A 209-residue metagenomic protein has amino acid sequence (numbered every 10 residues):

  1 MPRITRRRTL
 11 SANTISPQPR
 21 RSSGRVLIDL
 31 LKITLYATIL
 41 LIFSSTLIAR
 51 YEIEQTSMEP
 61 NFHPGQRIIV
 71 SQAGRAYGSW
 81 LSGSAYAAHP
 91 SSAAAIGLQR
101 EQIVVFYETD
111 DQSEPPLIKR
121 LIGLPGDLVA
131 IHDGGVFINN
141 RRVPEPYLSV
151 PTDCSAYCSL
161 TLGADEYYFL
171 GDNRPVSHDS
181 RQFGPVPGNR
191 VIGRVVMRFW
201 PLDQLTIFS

Functional and structural regions predicted by a protein language model:
M1-S209: Extended hydrophobic leader/signal-anchor segments used for secretion and membrane insertion
